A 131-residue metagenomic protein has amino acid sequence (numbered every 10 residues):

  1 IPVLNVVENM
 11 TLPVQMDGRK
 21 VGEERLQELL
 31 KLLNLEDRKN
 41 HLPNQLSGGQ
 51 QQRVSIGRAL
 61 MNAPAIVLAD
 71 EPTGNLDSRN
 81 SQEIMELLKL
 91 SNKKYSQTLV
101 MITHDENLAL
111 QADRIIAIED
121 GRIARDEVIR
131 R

Functional and structural regions predicted by a protein language model:
I1-I118: ABC family nucleotide-binding domain
R122-R131: Conserved beta-strand-loop-alpha-helix hinge in the C-terminal portion of ABC ATPase nucleotide-binding domains
